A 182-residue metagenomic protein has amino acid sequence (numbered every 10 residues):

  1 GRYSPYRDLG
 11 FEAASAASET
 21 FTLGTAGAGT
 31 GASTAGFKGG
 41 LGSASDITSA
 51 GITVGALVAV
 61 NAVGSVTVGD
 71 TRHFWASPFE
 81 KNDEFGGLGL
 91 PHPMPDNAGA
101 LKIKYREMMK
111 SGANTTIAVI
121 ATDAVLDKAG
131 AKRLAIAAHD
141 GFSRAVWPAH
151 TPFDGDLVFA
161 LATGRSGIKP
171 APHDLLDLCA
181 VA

Functional and structural regions predicted by a protein language model:
G1-A182: A structural signal for small-residue-enriched, beta-sheet-centric alpha/beta enzyme cores and oligomeric scaffold folds
